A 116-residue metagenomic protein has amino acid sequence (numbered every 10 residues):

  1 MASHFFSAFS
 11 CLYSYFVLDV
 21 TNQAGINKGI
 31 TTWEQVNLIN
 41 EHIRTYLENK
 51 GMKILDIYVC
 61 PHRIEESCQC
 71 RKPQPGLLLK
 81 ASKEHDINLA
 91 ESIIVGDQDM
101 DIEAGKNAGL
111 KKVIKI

Functional and structural regions predicted by a protein language model:
M1-A8: Basic, amphipathic juxtamembrane/active-site segments that coordinate anionic phosphate or diphosphate groups
F9-N40, M52-E66, G105: Substrate-recognition element of Asp-dependent hydrolases with the DxDx(T/V) motif
I43-E48, S82: Conserved hydrophobic residues forming the short capping helix/wall of the S-adenosyl-L-methionine
L47-K53, D86: Short helix-capping segments at alpha-helix termini
Q69-D99: Conserved Lys-Pro-Asp/Glu-containing loop-to-beta segment of HAD-superfamily phosphomonoesterases, centered on
I94-I116: Acidic, Mg2+-coordinating phosphoryl-transfer loop and its flanking beta/alpha structural elements, shared across
